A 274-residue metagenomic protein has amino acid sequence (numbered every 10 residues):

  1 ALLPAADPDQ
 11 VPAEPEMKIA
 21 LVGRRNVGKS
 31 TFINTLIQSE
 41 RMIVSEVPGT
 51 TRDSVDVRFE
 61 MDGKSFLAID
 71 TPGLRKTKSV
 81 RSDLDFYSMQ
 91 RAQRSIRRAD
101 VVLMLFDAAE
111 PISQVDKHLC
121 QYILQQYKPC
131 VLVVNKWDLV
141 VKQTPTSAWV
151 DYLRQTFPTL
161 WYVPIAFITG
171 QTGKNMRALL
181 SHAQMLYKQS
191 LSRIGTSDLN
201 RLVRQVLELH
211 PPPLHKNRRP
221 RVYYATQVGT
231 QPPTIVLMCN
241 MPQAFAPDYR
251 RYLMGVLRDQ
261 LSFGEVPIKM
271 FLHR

Functional and structural regions predicted by a protein language model:
A1-I69, L74-Q90, R94, R98-M104 (+1 more regions): C-terminal-of-GTPase-core extension/linker across diverse P-loop GTPases
